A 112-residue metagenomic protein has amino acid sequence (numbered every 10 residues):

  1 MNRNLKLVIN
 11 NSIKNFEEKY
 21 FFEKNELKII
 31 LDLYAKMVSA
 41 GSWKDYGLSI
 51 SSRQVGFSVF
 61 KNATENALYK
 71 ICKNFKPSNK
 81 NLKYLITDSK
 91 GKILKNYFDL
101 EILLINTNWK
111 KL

Functional and structural regions predicted by a protein language model:
N2-N10, A67-K90, L100: Short aromatic-glycine-(Arg/Gly/Cys) micro-motifs in beta-strand/loop hairpins
N4-R53: Negatively charged, low-complexity tracts enriched in Asp/Glu with abundant Ser/Thr
F16, F21-F22, F57-F60, F75 (+1 more regions): Phenylalanine-focused residue identity feature
E17, L33-K36, K61, K76 (+1 more regions): Homeobox/homeodomain signature
W43-I71: Amphipathic, interaction-prone secondary-structure segments
Q54-G56, E65-A67, N79, L94 (+1 more regions): Residues in flexible loops and secondary-structure boundaries
I86-L112: Ampiphathic alpha-helical segments that act as solvent-exposed interaction surfaces
